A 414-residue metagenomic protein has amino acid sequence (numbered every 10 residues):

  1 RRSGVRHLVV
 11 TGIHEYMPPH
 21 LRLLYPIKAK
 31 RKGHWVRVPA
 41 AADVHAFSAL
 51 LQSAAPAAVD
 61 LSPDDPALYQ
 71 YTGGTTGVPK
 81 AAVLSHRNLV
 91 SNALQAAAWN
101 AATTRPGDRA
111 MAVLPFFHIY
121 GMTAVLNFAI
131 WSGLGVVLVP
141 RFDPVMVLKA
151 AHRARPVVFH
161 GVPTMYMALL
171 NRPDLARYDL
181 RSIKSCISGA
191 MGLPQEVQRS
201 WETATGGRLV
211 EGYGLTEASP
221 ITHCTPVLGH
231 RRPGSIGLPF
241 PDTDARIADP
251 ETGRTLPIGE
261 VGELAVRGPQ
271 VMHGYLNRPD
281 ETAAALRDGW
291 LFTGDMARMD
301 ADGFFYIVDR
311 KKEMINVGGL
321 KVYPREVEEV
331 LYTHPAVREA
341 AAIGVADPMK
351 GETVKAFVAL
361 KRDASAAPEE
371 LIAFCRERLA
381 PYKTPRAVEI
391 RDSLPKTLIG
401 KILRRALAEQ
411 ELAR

Functional and structural regions predicted by a protein language model:
R2-P63, R172: ANL superfamily adenylate-forming
A54-D65, Y69-A112, S132-V136, R177: Conserved adenylate-forming
P66, T72-T75, A110, F116 (+8 more regions): Conserved S/T- and glycine-rich ATP-binding loop of Class I adenylate-forming
V90-R109, F117-V158, R172: Conserved AMP-binding/adenylation subdomain of ANL enzymes
H152, F159, G268, H273-G274 (+5 more regions): AMP-binding/adenylate-forming catalytic core of the ANL superfamily
R153-G161, L170-R231, D244: Gly/Ser/Thr-rich phosphate-binding loop
Y213, R232, R246-A265, A284 (+3 more regions): Conserved beta-loop-beta connector loops within the AMP-binding
L238-D242, R254-A284, V322: Conserved ATP/PPi-binding loop(s) of AMP-dependent carboxylate-activating enzymes
